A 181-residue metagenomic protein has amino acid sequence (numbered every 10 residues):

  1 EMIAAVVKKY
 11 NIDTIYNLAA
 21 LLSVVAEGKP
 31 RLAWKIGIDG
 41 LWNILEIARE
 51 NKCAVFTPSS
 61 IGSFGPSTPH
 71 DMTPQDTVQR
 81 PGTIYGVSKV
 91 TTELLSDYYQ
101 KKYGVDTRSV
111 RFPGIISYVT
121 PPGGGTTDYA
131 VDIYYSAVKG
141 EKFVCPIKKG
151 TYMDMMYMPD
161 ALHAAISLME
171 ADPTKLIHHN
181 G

Functional and structural regions predicted by a protein language model:
M2-I36, I47: NAD(P)H-binding glycine-rich loop region in Rossmannoid oxidoreductase-like domains and their noncatalytic homologs
N11, Y16-N17, W42-I84: Conserved Rossmann-fold NAD(P)-dependent oxidoreductase catalytic core, especially the SDR/UDP-sugar
V24-L32, P66-D71, P121-P122: Conserved catalytic-core motifs of eukaryotic protein kinase domains, centered on the activation segment
G37, Y85, K89: Active-site YXXXK catalytic motif of short-chain dehydrogenase/reductase
G40, I44-A48, V55, L95-S96 (+2 more regions): Hydrophobic positions on the long internal alpha-helix of Rossmann-like NAD(P)-dependent oxidoreductase domains
D97-Y152, M158-L162, I166-S167: NAD(P)-dependent short-chain dehydrogenase/reductase
A164-G181: Mid/C-terminal beta-alpha module of Rossmann-like enzyme folds, strongest in SDR-family dehydrogenases/epimerases
